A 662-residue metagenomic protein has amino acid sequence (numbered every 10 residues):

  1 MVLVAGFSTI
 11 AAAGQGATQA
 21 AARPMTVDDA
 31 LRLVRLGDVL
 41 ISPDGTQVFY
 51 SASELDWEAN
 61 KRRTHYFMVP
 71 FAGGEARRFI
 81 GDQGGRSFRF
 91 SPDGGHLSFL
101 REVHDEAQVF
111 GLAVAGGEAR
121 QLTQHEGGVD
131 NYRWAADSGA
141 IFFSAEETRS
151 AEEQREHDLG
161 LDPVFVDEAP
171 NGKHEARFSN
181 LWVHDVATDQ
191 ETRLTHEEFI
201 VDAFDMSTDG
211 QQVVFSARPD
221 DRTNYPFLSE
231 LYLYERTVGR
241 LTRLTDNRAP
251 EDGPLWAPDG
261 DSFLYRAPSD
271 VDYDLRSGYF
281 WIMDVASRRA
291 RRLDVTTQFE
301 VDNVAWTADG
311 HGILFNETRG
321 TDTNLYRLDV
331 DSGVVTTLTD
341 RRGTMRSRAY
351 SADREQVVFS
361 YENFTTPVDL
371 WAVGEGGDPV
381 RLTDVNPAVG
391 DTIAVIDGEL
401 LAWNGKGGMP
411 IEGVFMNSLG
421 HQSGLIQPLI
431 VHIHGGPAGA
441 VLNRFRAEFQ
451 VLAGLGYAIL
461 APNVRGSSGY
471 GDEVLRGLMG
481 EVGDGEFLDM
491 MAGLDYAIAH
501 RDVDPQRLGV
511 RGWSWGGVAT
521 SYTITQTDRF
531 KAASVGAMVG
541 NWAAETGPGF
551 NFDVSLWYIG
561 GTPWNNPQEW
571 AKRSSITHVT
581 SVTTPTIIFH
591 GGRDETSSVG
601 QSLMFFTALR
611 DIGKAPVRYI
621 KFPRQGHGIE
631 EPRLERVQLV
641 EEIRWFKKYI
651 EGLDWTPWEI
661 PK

Functional and structural regions predicted by a protein language model:
L40, F142-S144, A151-E153, D167 (+9 more regions): Non-catalytic accessory segments flanking enzyme active sites
P43-D44, P92-D93, A136-D137, T208-D209 (+3 more regions): Residue-level detector of Asp-centered blade-edge/turn motifs that repeat once per structural unit in beta-propeller
G45-V48, G94-S98, I141-F142, V213-V214 (+3 more regions): Hydrophobic beta-strand positions that form the internal "hydrophobic ladder" of WD40/Gbeta-like beta-propeller blades
A52-H65, F79-R86, G95-F110, E118 (+12 more regions): A flexible loop/linker signature enriched in serine peptidases of the S9 family
P70-G74, A113-G117, D185-D189, E235-G239 (+3 more regions): Short loop/turn segments that connect beta-strands within beta-propeller blades
V186, P462-K662: Active-site-proximal cap/loop segments of hydrolase catalytic domains
D220-D221, V385-Q506, R511-S514, E545-V554: Cap/lid segment of the alpha/beta-hydrolase catalytic domain
